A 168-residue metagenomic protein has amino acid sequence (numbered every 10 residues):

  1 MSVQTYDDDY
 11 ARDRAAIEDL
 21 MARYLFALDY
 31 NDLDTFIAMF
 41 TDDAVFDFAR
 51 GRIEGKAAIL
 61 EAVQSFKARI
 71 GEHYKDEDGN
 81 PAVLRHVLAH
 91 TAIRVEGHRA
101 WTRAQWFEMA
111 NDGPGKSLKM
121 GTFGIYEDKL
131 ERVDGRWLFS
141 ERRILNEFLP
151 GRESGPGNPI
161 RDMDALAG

Functional and structural regions predicted by a protein language model:
M1-M39: Short, low-complexity N-terminal intrinsically disordered segments enriched in polar/charged residues
S2-T5, E72, G79-G168: A beta-strand edge to alpha-helix "cap/lid" segment located at domain peripheries
D7, A11, I53, S117: Charge-dense, low-complexity intrinsically disordered segments
A15, D19-M21, L60, G155-N158 (+1 more regions): Binding-site signature for planar aromatic cofactors or substrates
F26, A49, K116, M120: Short, charged/polar micro-motifs that form catalytic or ligand-binding hotspots
L33-F107: A solvent-exposed, acidic/Ser-Thr-rich amphipathic alpha-helical stretch
